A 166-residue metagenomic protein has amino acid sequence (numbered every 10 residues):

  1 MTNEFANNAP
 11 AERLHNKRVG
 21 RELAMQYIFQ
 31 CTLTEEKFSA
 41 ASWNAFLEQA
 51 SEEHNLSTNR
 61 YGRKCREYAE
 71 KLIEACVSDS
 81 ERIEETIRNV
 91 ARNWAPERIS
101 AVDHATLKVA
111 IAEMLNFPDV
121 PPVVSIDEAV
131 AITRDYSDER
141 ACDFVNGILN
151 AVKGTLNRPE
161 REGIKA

Functional and structural regions predicted by a protein language model:
M1-D135, R140-C142, N146-A166: N-terminal interaction/assembly modules
